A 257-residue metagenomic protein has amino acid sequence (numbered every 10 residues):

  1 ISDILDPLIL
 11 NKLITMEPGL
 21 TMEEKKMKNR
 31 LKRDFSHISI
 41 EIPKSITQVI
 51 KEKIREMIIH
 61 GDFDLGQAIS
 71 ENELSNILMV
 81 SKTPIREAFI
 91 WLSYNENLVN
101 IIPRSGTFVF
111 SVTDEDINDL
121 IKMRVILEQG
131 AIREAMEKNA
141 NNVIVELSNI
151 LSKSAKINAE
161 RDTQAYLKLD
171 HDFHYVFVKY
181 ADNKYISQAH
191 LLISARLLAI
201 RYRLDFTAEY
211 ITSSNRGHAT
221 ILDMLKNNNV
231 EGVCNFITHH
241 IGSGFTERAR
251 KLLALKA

Functional and structural regions predicted by a protein language model:
I1-E137, R250-A257: Short linear motifs at protein or domain termini
S2-G19, K53, Y210-A257: C-terminal regulatory/effector modules of DNA-binding transcriptional regulators
S45, N100, I144-V145, E209-T212: Short helix-capping and inter-helix turn/linker motifs at the boundaries of alpha-helical repeat units
Y94-V99, I193-A195, Y210-I211: Mobile beta-alpha loop/short-helix "lid" or hinge segments that flank ligand
R104, L127, N149, S213-R216: Alpha-helix N-cap/N′ positions at the starts of helices
T113-D114, I200-L204: Short alpha-helical transmembrane interface motifs in multi-pass membrane proteins
L120, E137-Y202, R216-M224, G232-S243: Conserved amphipathic alpha-helical segments that form helical-bundle/coiled-coil interaction surfaces
